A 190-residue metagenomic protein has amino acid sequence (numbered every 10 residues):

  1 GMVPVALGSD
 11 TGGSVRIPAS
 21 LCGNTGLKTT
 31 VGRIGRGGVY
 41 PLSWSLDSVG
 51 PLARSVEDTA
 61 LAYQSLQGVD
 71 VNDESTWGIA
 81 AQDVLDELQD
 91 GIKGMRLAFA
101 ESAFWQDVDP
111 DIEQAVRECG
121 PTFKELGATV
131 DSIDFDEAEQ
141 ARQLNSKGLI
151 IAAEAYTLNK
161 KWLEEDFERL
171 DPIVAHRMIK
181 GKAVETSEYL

Functional and structural regions predicted by a protein language model:
G1-S20, L52-V56, A60-Y63: Active-site-proximal alpha-helical scaffold in enzymes
V5-G8, G35, D70-T76, T129-D134: Acidic/polar loop patches that form or flank catalytic/metal-binding clefts of enzymes that bind anionic ligands
S9-G37: Glycine/threonine-rich beta-strand-loop-alpha-helix active-site module that forms ligand/phosphate-binding
S20-G23, L144-I150: Short low-complexity, flexible loop/linker segments enriched in glycine and/or proline with clustered acidic
K28-Q114, E118-C119, Q140, E165: A short helix-breaking turn/cap at a secondary-structure junction
G91-A98, L149-L190: Short helix-loop capping/hinge segments that flank enzyme active sites or metal/cofactor-binding pockets
V108-D134, N159-E165, Y189-L190: Acyltransferase
A128-K147: Short connector loops at secondary-structure junctions
